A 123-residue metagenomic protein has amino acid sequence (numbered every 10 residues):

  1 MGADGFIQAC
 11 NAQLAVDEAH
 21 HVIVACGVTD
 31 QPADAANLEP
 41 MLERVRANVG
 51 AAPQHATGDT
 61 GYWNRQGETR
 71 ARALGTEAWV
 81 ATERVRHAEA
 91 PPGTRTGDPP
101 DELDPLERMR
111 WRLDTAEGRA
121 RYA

Functional and structural regions predicted by a protein language model:
M1-A123: Anion-binding and metal-coordination hotspots
